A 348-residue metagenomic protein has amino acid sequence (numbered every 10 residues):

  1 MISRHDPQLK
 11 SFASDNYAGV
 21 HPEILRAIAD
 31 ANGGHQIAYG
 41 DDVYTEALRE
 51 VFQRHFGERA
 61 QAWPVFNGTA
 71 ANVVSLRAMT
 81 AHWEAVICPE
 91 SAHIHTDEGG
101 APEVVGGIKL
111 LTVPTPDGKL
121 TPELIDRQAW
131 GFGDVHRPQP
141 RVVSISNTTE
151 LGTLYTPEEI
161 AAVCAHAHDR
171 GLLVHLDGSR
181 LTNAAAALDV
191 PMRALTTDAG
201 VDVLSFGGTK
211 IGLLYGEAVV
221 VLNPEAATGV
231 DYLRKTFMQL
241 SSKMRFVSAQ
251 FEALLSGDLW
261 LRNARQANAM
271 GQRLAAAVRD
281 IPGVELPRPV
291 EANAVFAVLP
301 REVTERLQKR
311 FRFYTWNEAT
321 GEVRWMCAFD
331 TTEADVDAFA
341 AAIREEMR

Functional and structural regions predicted by a protein language model:
I2-R288, A292-R310, W316-T331, F339-M347: Conserved PLP-enzyme active-site core in the AAT-like
